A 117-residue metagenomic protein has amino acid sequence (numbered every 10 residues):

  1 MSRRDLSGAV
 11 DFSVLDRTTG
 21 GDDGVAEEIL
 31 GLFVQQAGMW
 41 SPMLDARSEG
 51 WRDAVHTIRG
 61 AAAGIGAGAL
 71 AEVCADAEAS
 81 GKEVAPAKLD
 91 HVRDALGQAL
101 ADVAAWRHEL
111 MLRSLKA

Functional and structural regions predicted by a protein language model:
R3-G8, A105-A117: Short, charged, intrinsically disordered terminal tails
R3-S7, I29-L32, G50, A62-I65 (+1 more regions): A generic short alpha-helical patch detector that favors 3-5-residue windows in or near N-terminal regions
V10-T57, P86-R107: Long, amphipathic alpha-helical coiled-coil segments characteristic of histidine-phosphotransfer scaffolds
L32, A71-V73, A77, W106 (+1 more regions): Amphipathic, positively biased hydrophobic alpha-helical segments used for protein targeting and membrane insertion
L44, G66-A69, S114: Intrinsically disordered, low-complexity proline-rich regions
W51-A54, A61-E83, A87-K88, A95: Short, well-ordered alpha-helical segments that carry or flank key catalytic/ligand-binding motifs at enzyme/regulatory
